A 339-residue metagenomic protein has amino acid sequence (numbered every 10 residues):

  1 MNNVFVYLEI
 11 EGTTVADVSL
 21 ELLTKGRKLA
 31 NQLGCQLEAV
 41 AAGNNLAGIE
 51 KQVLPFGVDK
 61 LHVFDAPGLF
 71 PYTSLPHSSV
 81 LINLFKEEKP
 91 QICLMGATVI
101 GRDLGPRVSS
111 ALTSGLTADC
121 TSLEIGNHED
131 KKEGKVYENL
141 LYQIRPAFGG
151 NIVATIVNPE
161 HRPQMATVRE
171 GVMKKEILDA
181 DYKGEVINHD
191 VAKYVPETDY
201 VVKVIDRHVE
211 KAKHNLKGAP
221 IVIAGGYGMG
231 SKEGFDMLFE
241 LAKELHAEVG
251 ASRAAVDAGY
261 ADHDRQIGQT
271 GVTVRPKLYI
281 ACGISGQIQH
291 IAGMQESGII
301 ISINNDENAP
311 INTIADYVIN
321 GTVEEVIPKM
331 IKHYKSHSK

Functional and structural regions predicted by a protein language model:
M1-K339: N-terminal glycine-rich FAD/FM-binding segment characteristic of electron-transfer flavoproteins
